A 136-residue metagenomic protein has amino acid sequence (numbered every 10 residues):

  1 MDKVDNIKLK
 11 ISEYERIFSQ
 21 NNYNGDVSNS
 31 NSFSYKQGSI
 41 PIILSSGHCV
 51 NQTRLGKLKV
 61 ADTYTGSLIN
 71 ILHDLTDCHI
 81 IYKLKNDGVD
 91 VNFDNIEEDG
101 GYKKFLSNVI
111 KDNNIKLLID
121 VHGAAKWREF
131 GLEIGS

Functional and structural regions predicted by a protein language model:
M1-S136: N-terminal catalytic or cofactor-binding beta/alpha core of small enzyme domains
